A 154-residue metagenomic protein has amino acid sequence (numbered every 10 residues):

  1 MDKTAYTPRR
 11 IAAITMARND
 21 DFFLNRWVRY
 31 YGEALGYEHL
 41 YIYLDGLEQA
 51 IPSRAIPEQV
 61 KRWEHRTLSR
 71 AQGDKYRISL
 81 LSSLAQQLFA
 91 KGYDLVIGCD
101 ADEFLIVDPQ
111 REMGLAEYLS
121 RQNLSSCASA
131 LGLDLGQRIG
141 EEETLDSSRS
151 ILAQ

Functional and structural regions predicted by a protein language model:
M1-R29: N-proximal low-complexity "stem/linker" segments adjacent to membrane-targeting elements
W27-Y30, L80-L84, D100, G114-L115: Short, hydrophobic/aromatic alpha-helical segments in well-folded domains
R29-E38: Short, acidic, metal-binding catalytic loop of nucleotide-sugar glycosyltransferases
Y37, Y93, N123-C127: Short, high-confidence coil segments that cap the C-terminus of an alpha-helix and link into the following beta-strand
I42, V96-D100, I106, S126-L131: A structural signal for short, well-ordered beta-strand segments and their strand-loop junctions that often border
L47-E48, D102-F104, L133-G136: Short, solvent-exposed loop/turn segments at secondary-structure junctions
E48-C99, I106-V107: Active-site-proximal specificity loops/subdomain of glycosyltransferases
I78-S79, V107-Q154: Catalytic-site signature of metal-activated, phosphate-bearing donor transferases, centered on the GT-A/GT-A-like
